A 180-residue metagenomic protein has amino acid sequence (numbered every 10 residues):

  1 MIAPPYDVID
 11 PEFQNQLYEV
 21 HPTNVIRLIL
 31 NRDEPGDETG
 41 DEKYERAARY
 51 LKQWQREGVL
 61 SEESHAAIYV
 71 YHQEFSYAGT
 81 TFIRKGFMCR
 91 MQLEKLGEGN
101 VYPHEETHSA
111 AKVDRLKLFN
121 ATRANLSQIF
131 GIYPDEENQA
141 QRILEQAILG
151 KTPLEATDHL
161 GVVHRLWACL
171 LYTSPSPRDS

Functional and structural regions predicted by a protein language model:
M1-L171: A cross-family signal for N-terminal binding/gating loops and helix N-caps that shape access to the active site
Y172-D179: Conserved small/polar residues in nucleotide/adenosyl-binding loops
